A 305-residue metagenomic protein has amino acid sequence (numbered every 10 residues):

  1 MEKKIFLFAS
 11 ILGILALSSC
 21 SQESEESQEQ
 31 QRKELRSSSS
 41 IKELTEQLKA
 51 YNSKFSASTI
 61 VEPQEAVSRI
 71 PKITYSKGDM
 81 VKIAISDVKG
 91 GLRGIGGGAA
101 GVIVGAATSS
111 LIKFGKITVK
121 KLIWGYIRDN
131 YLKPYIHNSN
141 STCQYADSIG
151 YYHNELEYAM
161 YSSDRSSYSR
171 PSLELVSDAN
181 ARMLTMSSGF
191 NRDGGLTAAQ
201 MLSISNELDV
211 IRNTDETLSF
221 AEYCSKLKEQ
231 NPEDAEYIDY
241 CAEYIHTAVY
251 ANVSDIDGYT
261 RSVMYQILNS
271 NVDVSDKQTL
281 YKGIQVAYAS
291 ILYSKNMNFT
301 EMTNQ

Functional and structural regions predicted by a protein language model:
M1-I5: Positively charged n-region of N-terminal signal peptides that target proteins for export
F6-I11: Sec-dependent N-terminal signal peptides
I14, I95-V102, Y151, G195: Intrinsically disordered, low-complexity regions
L15-S19: C-terminal motif of bacterial Sec signal peptides marking the signal peptidase cleavage site
Q22-V81, Y126-Q305: Acidic/polar, low-complexity intrinsically disordered N-terminal segments immediately downstream of a Sec signal
S68-I136: Hydrophobic, gly/ala-rich membrane-insertion helices/peptides used by toxins and envelope proteins
